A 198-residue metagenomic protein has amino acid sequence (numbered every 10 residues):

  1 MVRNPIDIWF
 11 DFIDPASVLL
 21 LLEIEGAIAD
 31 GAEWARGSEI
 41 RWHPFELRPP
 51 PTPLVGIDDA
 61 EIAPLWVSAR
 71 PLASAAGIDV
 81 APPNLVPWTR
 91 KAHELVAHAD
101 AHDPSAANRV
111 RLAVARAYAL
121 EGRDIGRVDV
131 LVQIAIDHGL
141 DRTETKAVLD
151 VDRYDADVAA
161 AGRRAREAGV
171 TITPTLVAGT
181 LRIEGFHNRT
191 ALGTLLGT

Functional and structural regions predicted by a protein language model:
V2-S38, W42, A113-T198: C-terminal cap of thioredoxin/glutaredoxin-like
V18-E121: Structural alpha/beta surface segment adjacent to cysteine/selenocysteine redox centers across thiol/disulfide enzymes
